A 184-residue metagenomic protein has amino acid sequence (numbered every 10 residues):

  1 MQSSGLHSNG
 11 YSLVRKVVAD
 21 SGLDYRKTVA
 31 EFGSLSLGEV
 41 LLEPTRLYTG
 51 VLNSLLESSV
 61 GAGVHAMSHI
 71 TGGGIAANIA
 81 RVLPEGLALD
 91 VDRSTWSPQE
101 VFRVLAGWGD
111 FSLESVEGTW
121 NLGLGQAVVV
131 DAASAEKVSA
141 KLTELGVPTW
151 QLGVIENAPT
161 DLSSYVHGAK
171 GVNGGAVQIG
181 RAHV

Functional and structural regions predicted by a protein language model:
M1-A30: Phosphate/diphosphate-binding glycine-rich loops and adjacent basic-rich segments that engage nucleotide
Y25, A30-L42, R46-R181: Glycine-/charge-enriched secondary-structure boundary and capping motifs
